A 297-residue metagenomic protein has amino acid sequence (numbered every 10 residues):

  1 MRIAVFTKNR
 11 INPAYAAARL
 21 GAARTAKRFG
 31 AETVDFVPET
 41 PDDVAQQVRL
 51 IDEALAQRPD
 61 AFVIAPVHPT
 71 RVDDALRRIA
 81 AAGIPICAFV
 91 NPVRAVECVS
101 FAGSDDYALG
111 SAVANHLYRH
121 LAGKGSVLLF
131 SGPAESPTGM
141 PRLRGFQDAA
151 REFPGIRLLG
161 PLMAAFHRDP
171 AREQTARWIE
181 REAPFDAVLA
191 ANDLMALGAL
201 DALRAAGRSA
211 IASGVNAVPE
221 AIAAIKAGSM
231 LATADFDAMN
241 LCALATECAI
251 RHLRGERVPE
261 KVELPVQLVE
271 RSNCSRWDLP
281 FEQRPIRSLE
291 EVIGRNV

Functional and structural regions predicted by a protein language model:
M1, A134-P137, A149-A150, N240-V297: Hinge/cleft segment of the Venus flytrap/periplasmic-binding protein
F6-L20, D35-Q46, H68, N91 (+6 more regions): Hinge/beta->alpha junction and helix N-cap segments in small-molecule ligand-binding domains
A23-D35, R151-E152: Signal peptide-proximal N-terminal region of secreted/periplasmic/extracellular or secretory-lumen proteins
V34, C87, L128, L189 (+3 more regions): Structural detector of well-ordered beta-strand residues that form the stable sheet scaffold of enzyme domains
D52-A80, F146, R157-G160, A164-A224: Hydrophobic alpha-helical
L55, L117-L121, I179, A245 (+1 more regions): Short, hydrophobic alpha-helical segments
P69-A108, H116-R119, S126, V218-L231: Flexible loop/hinge segments that line or gate small-molecule binding clefts
D186-A187, L200-M239, H252-E263, R271-C274: Exported/periplasmic ABC-transporter solute-binding proteins
